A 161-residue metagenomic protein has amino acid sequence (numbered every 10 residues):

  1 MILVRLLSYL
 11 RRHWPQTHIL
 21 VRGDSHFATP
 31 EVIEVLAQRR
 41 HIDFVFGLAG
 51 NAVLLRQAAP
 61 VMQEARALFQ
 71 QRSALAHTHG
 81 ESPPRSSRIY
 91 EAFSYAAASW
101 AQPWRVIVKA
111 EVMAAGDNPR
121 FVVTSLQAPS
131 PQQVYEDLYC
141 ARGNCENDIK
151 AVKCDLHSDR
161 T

Functional and structural regions predicted by a protein language model:
M1-G23, F27-I42, A49, L126: Polybasic low-complexity intrinsically disordered regions
H41-C154, R160: An anionic, glycine-rich sequence signature occurring as long contiguous blocks
